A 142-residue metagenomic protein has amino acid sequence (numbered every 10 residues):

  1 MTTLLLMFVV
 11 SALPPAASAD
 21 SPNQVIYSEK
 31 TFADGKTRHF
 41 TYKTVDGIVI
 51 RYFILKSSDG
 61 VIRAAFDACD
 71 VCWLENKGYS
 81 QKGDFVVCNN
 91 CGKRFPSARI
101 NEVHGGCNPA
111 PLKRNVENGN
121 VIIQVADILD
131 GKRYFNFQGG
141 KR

Functional and structural regions predicted by a protein language model:
T2-S11: Bacterial N-terminal signal peptides
L13-Y79, R114-R142: N-terminal pre-ligand scaffold of iron-sulfur
N76-Q81, A98-I100: Short Cys/His-rich "knuckle" micro-motifs
G83-C91, E102-R114: Short cysteine/histidine-rich metal-coordination sites, predominantly Zn2+-binding motifs
C91-S97: Short Cys/His-centered divalent metal-binding micro-motifs
K93, V103, A126-L129: Extracytoplasmic electrostatic interaction patches
